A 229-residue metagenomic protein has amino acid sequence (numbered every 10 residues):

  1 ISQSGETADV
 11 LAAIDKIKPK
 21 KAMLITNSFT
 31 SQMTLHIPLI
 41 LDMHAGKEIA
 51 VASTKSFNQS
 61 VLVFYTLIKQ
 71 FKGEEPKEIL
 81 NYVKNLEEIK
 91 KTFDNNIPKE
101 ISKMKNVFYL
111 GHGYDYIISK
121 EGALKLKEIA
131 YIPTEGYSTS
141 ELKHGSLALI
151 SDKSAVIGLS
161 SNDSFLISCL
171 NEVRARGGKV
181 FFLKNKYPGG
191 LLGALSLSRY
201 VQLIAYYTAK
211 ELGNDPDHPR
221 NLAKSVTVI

Functional and structural regions predicted by a protein language model:
I1-I229: A SIS-like phosphosugar-recognition module
